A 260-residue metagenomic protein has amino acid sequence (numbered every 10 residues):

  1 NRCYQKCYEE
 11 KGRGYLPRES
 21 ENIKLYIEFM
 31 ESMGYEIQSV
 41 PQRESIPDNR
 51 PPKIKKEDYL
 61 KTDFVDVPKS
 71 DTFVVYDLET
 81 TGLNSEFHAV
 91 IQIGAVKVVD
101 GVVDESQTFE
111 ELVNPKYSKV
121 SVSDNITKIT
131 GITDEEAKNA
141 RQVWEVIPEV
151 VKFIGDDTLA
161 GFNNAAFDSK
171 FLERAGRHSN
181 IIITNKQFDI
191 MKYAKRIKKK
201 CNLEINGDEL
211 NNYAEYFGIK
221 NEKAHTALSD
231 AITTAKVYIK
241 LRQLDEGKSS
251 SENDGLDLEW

Functional and structural regions predicted by a protein language model:
R2-P17: Acidic, low-complexity, intrinsically disordered interaction modules
Y4, Y8, K24-I27, E31: Residue-level detector of alpha-helical secondary structure
E19-N22, F29-V67, Y216, A235-W260: Acidic two-metal-ion nuclease catalytic site recognized across multiple nuclease folds, prominently DnaQ/RNase D-T
P52-E173, R177-K186, G207-H225: Conserved non-catalytic scaffold segment of RNase H-like nuclease domains
F188-I205: Short alpha-helix plus adjacent loop in nuclease-associated cores
K220-S229, D254-W260: Cysteine endopeptidase catalytic domains of the caspase/legumain-like
T226-Y238: Acidic, divalent-metal-coordinating active-site segment for phosphoryl/phosphodiester hydrolysis, typified by short
